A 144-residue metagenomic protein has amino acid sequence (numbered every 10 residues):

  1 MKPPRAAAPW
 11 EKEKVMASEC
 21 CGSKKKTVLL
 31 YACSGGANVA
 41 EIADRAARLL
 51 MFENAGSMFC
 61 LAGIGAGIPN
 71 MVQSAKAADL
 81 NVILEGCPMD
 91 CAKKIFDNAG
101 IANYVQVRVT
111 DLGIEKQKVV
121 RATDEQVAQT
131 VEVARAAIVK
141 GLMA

Functional and structural regions predicted by a protein language model:
M1-C60, N70-L80, M89-A144: Iron-sulfur (Fe-S) cluster-binding modules
L61-I64, L84-G86: Short His-Asn-centered micro-motif
G67: S-adenosyl-L-methionine/SAH cofactor-binding core of RNA-modifying enzymes
